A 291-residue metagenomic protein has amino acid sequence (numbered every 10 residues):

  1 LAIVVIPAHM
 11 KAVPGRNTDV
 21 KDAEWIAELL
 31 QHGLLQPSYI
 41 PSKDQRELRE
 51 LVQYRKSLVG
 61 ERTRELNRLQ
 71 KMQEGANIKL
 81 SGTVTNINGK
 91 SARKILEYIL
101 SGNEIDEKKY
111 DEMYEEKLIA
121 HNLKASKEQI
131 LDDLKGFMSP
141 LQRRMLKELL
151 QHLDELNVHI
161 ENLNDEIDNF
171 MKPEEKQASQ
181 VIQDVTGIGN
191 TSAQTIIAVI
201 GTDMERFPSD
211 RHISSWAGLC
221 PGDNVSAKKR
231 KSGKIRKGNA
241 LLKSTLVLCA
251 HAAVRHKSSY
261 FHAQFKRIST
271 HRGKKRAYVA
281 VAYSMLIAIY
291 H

Functional and structural regions predicted by a protein language model:
L1-H291: A detector of single, family-specific signature residues that are central to catalytic or substrate-handling motifs
